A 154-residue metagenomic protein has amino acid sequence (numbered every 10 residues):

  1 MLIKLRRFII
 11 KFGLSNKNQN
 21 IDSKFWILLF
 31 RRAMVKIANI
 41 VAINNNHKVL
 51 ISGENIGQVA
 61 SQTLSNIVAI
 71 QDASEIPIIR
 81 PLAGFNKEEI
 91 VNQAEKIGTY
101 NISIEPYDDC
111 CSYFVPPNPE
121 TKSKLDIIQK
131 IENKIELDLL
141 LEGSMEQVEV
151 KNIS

Functional and structural regions predicted by a protein language model:
M1-I3, F25, K48, D109-C111: Structural beta-strand/beta-sheet cores of well-ordered domains, especially the beta-sheet scaffolds that support
M1-L5, K151-I153: Generic preference for hydrophobic/aromatic residues in regular secondary structure cores
I3-I10, S52-G53, P81, I104-E105 (+1 more regions): Generic beta-strand/beta-sheet core signal
F8-N18, L125-E132: Short alpha-helical interface patches
I10-S15, Q19-N92, K96-I97, L140 (+1 more regions): Active-site adenylate/phosphate-handling loop in enzymes that bind or generate adenylated species
H47, T63, I67-I76, I97-S154: Peripheral terminal appendages
